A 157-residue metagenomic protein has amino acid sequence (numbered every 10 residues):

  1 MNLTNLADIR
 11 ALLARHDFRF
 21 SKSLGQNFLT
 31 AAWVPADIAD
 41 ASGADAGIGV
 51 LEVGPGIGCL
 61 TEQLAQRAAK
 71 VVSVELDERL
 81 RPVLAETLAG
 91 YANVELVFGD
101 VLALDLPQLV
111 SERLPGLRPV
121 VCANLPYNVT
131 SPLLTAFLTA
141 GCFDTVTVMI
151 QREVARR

Functional and structural regions predicted by a protein language model:
M1-R157: Catalytic cores of RNA-modifying enzymes
